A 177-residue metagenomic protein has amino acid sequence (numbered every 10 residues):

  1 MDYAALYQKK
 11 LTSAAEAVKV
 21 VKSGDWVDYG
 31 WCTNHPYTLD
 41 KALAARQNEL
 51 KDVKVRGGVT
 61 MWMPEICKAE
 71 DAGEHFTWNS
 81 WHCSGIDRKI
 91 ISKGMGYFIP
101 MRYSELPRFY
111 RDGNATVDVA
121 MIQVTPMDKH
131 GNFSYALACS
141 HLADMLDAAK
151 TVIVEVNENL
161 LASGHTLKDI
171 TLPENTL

Functional and structural regions predicted by a protein language model:
M1-L177: Conserved alpha/beta enzyme-core scaffold
